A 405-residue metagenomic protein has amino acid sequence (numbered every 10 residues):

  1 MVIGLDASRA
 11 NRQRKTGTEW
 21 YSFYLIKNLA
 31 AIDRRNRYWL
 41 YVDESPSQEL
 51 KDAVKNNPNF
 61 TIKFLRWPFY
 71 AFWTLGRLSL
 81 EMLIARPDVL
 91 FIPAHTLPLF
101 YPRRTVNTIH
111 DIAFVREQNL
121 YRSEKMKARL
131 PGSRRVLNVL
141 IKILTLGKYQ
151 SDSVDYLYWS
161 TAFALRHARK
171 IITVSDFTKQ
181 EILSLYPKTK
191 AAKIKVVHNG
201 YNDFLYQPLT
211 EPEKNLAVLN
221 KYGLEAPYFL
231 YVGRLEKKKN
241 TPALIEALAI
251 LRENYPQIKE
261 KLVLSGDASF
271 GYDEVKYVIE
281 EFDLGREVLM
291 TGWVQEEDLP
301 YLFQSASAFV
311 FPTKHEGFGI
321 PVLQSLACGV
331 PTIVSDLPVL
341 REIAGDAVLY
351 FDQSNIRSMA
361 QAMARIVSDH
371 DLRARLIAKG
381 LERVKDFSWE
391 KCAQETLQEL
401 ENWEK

Functional and structural regions predicted by a protein language model:
M1-K405: Carbohydrate transferase catalytic cores enriched for Leloir-type hexosyltransferases
